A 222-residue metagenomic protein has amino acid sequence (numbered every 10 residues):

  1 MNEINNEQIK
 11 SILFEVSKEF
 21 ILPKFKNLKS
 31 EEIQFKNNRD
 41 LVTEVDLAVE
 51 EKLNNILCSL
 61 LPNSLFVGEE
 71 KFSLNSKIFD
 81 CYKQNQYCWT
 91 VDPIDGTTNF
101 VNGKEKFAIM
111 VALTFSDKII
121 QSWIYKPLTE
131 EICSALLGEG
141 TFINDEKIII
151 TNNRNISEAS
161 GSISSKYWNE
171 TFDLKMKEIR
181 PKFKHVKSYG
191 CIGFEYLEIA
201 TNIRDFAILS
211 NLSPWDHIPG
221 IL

Functional and structural regions predicted by a protein language model:
M1-I94: N-terminal subdomain of lithium-sensitive/metallo-dependent phosphomonoesterases centered on the IMPase/IPPase/PAP
I21, D46, L57, T97 (+4 more regions): Residue-level signal for inorganic ion chemistry
L47, E70, P93-G96, P127 (+2 more regions): Generic detector of well-ordered alpha-helical packing
S64-L65, Y87-W89, Q121-S122, S160 (+2 more regions): Structural motif
F79-F142: DPxDG-like acidic metal-binding loop motif
I120, I148-I150: Short, isolated positions in well-ordered beta-strands
I143-K147: A structural micro-motif at secondary-structure boundaries
T151-L222: An extended, acidic
